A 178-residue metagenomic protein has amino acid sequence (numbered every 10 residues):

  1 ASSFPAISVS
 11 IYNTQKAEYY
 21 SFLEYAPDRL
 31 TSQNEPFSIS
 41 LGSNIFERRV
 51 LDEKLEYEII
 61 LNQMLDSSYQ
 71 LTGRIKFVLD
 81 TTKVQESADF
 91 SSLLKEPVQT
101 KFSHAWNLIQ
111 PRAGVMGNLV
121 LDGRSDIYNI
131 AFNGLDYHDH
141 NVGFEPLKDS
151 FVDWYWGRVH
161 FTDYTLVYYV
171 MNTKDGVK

Functional and structural regions predicted by a protein language model:
A1-K178: Structured soluble/peripheral alpha/beta segments that form catalytic or ligand/cofactor-binding pockets
